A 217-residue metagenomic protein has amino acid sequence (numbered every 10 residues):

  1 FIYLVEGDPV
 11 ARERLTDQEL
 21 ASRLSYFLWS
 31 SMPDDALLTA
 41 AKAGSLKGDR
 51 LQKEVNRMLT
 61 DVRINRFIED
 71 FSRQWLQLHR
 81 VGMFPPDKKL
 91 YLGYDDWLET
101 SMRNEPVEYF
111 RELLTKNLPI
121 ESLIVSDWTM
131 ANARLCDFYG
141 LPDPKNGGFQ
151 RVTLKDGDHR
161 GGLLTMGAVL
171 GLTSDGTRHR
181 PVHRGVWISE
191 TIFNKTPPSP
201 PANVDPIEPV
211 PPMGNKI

Functional and structural regions predicted by a protein language model:
F1-I217: Active-site substrate-binding loop specific to GH73 endo-beta-N-acetylglucosaminidase modules in bacterial autolysins
